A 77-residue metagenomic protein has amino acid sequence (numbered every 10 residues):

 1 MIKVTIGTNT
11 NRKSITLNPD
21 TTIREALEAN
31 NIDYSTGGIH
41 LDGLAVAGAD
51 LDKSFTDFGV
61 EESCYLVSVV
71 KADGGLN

Functional and structural regions predicted by a protein language model:
M1-I15: Eukaryote-biased recognition of intrinsically disordered, low-complexity regulatory segments
T8, R12, G38-D57: Short acidic beta-strand-loop surface patches of small beta-rich interaction domains
T16, A49-D50, V69: Short linear motifs in exposed loops
T16, F58-G59: Residue-level "contact hotspot" at macromolecular interaction interfaces
N18-T36: Short amphipathic, charge-patterned alpha-helical segments
D42, S68-V70: Residue-level recognition of conserved beta-strand edge/terminus positions
E61-V67: Loop/turn positions that initiate beta-strands
K71-N77: Short, Lys/Arg- and Gly-enriched loop/turn segments at beta-strand edges
